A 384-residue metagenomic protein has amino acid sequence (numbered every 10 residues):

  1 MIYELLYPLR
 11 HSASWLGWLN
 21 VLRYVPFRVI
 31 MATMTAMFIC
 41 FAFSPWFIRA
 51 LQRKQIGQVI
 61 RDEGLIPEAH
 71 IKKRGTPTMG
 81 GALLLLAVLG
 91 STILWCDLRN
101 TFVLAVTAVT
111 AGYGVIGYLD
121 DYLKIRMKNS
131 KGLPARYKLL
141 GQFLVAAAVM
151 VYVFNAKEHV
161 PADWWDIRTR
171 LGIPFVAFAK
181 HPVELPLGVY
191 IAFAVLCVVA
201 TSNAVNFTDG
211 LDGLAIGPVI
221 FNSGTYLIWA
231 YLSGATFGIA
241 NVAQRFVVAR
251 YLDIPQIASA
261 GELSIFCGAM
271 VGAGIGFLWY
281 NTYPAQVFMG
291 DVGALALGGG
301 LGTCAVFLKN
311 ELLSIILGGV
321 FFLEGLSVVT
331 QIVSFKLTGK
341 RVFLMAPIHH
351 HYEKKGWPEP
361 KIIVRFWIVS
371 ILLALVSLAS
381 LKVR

Functional and structural regions predicted by a protein language model:
I2-F47, L86-V115, V149-L171, V189-R384: Alpha-helical transmembrane segments
P45-E63: Membrane-interface helix-loop junction between the first two transmembrane segments
R61-T76, K128-G141, K354: Juxtamembrane helix-capping/reentrant segments at transmembrane boundaries
G64-R74, F175-V183, V248-A258, F277-T282: Short juxtamembrane and helix-loop transition motifs at transmembrane-helix boundaries in membrane proteins
K72-L85, R136-F143, E359-V369: Select subsegments of transmembrane alpha-helices in polytopic membrane proteins, especially boundary-proximal
K124-L133, P174-V183: Membrane interface segments of multi-pass transport proteins and intramembrane proteases
